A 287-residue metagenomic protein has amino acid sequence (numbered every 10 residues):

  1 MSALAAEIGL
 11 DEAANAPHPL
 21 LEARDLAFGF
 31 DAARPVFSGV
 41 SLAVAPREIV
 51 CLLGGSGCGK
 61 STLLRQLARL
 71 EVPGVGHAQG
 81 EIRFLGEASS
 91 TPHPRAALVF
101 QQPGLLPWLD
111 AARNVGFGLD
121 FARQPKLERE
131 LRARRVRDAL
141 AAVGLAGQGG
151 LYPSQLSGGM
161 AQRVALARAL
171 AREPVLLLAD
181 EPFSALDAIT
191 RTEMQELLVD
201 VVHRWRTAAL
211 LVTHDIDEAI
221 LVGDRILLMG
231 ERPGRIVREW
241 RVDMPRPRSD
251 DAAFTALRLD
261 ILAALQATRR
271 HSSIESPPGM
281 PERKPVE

Functional and structural regions predicted by a protein language model:
L21, V36-G39: Conserved structural motif at the start of ABC-family nucleotide-binding domains
L53-G55: The feature captures the beta-strand-to-loop junction immediately N-terminal to the Walker
A68, A112-F121, A133, R137 (+1 more regions): Short helical segment in ABC ATPase nucleotide-binding domains corresponding to the A-loop/adjacent helical element
G76-T91: Conserved ABC transporter NBD signature motif
D120, L127-Q148, D200: Conserved ABC ATPase "signature" region
L151-S154, R172: Conserved signature/switch motifs of ABC ATPase nucleotide-binding domains
L177-D180: Catalytic Walker B motif of ABC-type/P-loop ATPase nucleotide-binding domains
